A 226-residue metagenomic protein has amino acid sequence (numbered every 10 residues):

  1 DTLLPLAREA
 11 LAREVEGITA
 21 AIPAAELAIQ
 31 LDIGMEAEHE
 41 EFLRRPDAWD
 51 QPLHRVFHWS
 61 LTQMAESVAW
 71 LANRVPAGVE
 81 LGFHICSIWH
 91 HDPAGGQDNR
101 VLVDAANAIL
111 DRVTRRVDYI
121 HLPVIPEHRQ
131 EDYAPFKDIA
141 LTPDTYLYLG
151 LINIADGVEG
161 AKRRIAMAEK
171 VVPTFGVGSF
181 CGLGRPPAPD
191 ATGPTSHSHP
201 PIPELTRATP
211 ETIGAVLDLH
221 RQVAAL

Functional and structural regions predicted by a protein language model:
D1, I33-V56, G82-G96, H121-V124 (+2 more regions): Active-site-proximal beta-alpha loop/turn segments in soluble metabolic enzymes
D1-P23, A28-M64: Active-site-proximal, glycine-rich beta->alpha crossover segments in alpha/beta enzymes that shape flexible
L4, L11, M64, V68 (+4 more regions): Aromatic/hydrophobic pocket-lining residues that form the small-molecule binding cavity in soluble enzyme cores
L6, V56-Q63, W70-A72, G82-H84 (+4 more regions): Catalytic beta/alpha-barrel core
A7, A12-E14, D98-I109, A161-M167: Short, acidic/polar
E9-A28, L61-L81, D111-R116, T142 (+1 more regions): Secondary-structure boundary elements
L110-L226: Catalytic-face loop-and-helix region of soluble metabolic enzyme cores
